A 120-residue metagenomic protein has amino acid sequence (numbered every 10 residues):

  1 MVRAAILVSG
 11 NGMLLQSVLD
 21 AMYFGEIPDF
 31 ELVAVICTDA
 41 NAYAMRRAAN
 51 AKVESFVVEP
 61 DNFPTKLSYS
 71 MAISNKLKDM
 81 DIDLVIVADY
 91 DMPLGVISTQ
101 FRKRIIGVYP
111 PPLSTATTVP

Functional and structural regions predicted by a protein language model:
M1-P120: One-carbon transfer enzymes
